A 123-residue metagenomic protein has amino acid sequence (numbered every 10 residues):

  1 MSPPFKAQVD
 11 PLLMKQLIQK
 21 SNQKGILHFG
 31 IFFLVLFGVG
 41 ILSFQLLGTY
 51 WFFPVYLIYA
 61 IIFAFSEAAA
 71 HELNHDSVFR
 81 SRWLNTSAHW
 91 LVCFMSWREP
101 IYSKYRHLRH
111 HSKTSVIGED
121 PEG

Functional and structural regions predicted by a protein language model:
M1-F52: Topogenic membrane-insertion module of multi-pass membrane proteins
P3-F5, V55-Y56, A70-E72: Short acidic/polar alpha-helix capping motifs at helix-coil junctions
N22-Q23, A60-I62: Short hydrophobic "helix-edge" motifs at membrane interfaces and signal-peptide entry regions
I31, Y59, S96: Aromatic-acidic/polar surface patches that form glycan- and anion
Y50-I61: Loop-to-helix transition at the N-terminal end of transmembrane alpha-helices
F63-A70, N74-G123: Membrane-embedded catalytic scaffold of the fatty acid hydroxylase/desaturase
